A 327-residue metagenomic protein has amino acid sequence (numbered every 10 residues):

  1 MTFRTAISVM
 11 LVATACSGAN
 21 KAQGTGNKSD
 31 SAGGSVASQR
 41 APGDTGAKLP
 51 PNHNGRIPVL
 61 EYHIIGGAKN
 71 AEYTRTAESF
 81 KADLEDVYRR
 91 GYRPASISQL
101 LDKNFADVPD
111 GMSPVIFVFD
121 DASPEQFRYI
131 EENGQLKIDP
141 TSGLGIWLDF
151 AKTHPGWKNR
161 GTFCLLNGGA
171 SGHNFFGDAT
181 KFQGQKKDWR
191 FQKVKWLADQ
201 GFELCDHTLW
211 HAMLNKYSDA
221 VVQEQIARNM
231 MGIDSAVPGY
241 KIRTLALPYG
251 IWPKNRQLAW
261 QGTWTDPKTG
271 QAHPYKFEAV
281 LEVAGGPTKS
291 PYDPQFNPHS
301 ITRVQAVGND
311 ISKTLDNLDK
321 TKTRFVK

Functional and structural regions predicted by a protein language model:
M1-I7: Bacterial N-terminal signal peptides that target proteins for export
S17-N20: Bacterial signal peptide processing site
K28-V118, S123-E131, K216-K327: C-terminal active-site subregion of NodB/CE4 polysaccharide deacetylases
L49-N52, V108, D149-K158, Q183-C205 (+2 more regions): Acidic (Asp/Glu)-rich catalytic clusters
T74-P94, Q135-L148, A179-F191: Aromatic- and glycine-enriched glycan-recognition loops and surfaces that form the carbohydrate-binding subsites
I130, L136-K137, F175-E203, L209-V237 (+1 more regions): Alpha-helical scaffold elements lining the catalytic groove of polysaccharide deacetylases
P140, L144-L148, T153-G161, L166-H173: Active-site-proximal alpha/beta segments of enzymes that process anionic O-linked groups
